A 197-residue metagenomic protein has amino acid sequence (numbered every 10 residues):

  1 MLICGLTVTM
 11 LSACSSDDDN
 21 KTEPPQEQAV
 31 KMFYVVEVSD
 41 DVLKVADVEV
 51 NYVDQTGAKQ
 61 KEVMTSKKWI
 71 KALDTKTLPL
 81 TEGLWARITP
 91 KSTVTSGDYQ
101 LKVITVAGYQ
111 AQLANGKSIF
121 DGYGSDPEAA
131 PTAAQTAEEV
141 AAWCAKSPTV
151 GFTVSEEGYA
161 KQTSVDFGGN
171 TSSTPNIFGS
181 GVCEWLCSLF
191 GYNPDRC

Functional and structural regions predicted by a protein language model:
T7-F33, P194: Bacterial Sec-dependent N-terminal signal peptides
E27-V38, P79-I88: Noncatalytic modules at the cell exterior or secretory-pathway interfaces, chiefly beta-strand-rich lectin/adhesion
S39-L43, S92-L101: Extended, low-complexity, turn-rich repeat/linker tracts enriched in Gly/Pro/Ser/Thr and Asp/Glu that occur
D41-Q55: Short, ordered, surface-exposed loop/turn motifs in non-cytosolic proteins
D54-P90: Tryptophan-paired
G97-L113: Exposed low-complexity, polar/acidic, P/S/T/G-rich flexible segments that act as propeptides, protease-susceptible
F120-C197: C-terminal partner/receptor-binding element of secreted or periplasmic proteins
